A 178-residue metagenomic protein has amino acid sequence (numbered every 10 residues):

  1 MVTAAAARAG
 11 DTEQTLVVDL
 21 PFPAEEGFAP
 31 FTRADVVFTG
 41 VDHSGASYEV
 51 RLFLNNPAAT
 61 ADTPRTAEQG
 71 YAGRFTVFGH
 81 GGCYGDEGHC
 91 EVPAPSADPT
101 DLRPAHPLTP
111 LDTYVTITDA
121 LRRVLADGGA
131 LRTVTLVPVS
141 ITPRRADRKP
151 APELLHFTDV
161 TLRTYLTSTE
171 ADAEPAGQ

Functional and structural regions predicted by a protein language model:
M1-Q178: Intrinsically disordered, flexible peripheral segments
